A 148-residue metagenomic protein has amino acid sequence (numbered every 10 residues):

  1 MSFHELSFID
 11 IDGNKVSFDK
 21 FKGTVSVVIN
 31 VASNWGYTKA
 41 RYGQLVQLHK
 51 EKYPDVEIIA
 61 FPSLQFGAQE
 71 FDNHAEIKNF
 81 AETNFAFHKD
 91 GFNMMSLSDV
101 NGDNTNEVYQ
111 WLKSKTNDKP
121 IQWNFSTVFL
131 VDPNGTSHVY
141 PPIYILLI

Functional and structural regions predicted by a protein language model:
M1-D19, Y37-R41: N-terminal "domain-start" segment that seeds a small globular fold
H4-E5, I29, T83, Q110 (+2 more regions): Terminal helix/beta-alpha structural elements that buttress the NAD(P)+-binding lobe
F8, N30, P54-H74, H88-D103: Thiol-based oxidoreductase modules, predominantly thioredoxin-like and allied folds used for disulfide exchange
G23-V25, K39-F66, E82-A86: Conserved helix-turn-beta segment immediately C-terminal to the redox Cys motif in thioredoxin-like folds
T24, V31-W35: Short pre-active-site segment immediately N-terminal to redox-active cysteine/selenocysteine motifs in thiol-based
E51, E107-I148: Thiol-/selenol-based redox modules, centered on thioredoxin-like and closely related oxidoreductase domains
A75-F125: Short, internal strand/loop/helix patches that form the active-site neighborhood or redox-interaction surface
